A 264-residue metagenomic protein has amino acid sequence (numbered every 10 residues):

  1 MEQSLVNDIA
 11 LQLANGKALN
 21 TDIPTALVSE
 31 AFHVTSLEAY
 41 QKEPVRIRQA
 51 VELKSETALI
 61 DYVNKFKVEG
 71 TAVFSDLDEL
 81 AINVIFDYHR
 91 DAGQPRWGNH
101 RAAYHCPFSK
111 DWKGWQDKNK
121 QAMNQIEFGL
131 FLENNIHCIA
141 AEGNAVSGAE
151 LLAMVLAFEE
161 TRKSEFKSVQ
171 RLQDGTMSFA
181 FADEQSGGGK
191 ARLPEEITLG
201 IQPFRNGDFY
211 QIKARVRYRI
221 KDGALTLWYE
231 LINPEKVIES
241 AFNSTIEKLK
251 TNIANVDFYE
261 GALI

Functional and structural regions predicted by a protein language model:
M1-G93, V256-I264: An N-terminally focused, membrane-permeabilizing/fusogenic/translocator signature enriched in pore-forming
S4, A50, K54-T57, N119 (+6 more regions): Alpha-helix boundary/N-cap detector
L5-A10, L59-V63, F128, L132 (+3 more regions): Generic structural signal of hydrophobic/aromatic residues within well-ordered alpha-helices of folded domains
N7-L11, N15, T21, I82-V84 (+4 more regions): Intrinsically disordered, low-complexity segments used for protein-protein interactions
E43-R48, W112-K118, H137-C138, L231: Charged, low-complexity surface segments at secondary-structure and domain boundaries
V73, Y88, G93-R101, H105-F108 (+1 more regions): Amphipathic, membrane-inserting segments
Y104, S109-N124: Short N-terminal edge-element motif at the start of the domain
Q121-Q173: Membrane-inserting effector segments that mediate pore formation, membrane fusion, or transient membrane insertion
